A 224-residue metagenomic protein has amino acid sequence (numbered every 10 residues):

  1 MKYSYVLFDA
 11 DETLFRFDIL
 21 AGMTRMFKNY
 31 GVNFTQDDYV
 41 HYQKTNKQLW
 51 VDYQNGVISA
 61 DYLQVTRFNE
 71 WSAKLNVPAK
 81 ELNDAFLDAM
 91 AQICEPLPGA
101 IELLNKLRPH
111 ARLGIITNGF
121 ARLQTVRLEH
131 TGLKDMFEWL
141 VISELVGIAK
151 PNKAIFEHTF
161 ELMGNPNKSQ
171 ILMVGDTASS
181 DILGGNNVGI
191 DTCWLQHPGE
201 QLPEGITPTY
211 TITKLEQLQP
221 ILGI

Functional and structural regions predicted by a protein language model:
M1-K44, K74: Active-site neighborhood of HAD-like aspartate-dependent phosphohydrolases
M1-S4, N105, A121-I224: Asp-based, Mg2+/Mn2+-dependent phosphohydrolase catalytic module
L7-D9, I116, V174-G175: Generic enzyme active-site microenvironment
L20-T24, D61, V65-N69, A121: An amphipathic alpha-helix signature
M23-F27, Y42-N46, F68, F86-M90 (+1 more regions): Hydrophobic alpha-helical core bundles mediating ligand binding, dimerization, or RNAP-core interactions
T45, P109-H110, M136: Structured helix-beta-strand junction loops
Q48-D84: A metal-dependent, Asp-based hydrolase signature
Y62, K80, D84-I115: Short, acidic loop-to-helix structural element flanking the phosphoryl-transfer center in phosphate-processing enzymes
